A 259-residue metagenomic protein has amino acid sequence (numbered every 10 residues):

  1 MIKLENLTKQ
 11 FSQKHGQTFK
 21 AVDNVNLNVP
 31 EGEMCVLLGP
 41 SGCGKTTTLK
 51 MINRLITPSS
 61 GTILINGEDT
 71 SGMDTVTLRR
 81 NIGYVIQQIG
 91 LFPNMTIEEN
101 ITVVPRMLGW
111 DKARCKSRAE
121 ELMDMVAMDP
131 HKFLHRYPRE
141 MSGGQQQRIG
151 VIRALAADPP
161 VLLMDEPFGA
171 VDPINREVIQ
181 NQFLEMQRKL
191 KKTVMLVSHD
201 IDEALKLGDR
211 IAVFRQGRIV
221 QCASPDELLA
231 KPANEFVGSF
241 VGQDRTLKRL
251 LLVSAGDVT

Functional and structural regions predicted by a protein language model:
N53: Helix-to-loop junction immediately C-terminal to a conserved catalytic motif
D69-G83, M107, A113, K231-P232: ABC ATPase NBD coupling module
E98-R106, K116, E120: Short helical segment in ABC ATPase nucleotide-binding domains corresponding to the A-loop/adjacent helical element
A156-P160: A short, proline-enriched helix->beta-strand linker immediately N-terminal to the Walker B motif in ABC-type P-loop
L162-D165: Catalytic Walker B motif of ABC-type/P-loop ATPase nucleotide-binding domains
C222-A223, K231: ABC ATPase "signature
